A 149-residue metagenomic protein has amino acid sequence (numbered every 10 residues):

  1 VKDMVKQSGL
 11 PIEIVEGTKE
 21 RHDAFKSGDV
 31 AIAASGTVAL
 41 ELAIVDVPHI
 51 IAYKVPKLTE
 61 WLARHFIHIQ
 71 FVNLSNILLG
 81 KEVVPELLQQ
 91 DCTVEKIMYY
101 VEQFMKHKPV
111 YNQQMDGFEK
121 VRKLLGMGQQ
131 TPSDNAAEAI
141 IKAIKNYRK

Functional and structural regions predicted by a protein language model:
V1-K149: Nucleotide-activated sugar donor-binding and catalytic core shared by glycosyltransferases and related lipid-linked
